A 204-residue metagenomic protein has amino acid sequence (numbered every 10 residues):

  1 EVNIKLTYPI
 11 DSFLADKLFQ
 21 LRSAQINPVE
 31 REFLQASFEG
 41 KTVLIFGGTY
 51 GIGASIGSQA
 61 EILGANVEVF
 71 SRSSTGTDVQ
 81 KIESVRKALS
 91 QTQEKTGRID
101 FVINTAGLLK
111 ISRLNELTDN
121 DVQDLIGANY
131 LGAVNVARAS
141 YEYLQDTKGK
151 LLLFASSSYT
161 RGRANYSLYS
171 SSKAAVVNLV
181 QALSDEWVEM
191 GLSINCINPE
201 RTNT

Functional and structural regions predicted by a protein language model:
E1-Q35: Conserved alpha/beta core of the MobA/IspD/sugar-nucleotide pyrophosphorylase nucleotidyltransferase superfamily
T49: Conserved glycine-rich cofactor-binding loop
R113-L114, D121-Q123: Substrate-binding pocket helix/loop in short-chain dehydrogenase/reductase
N115, R161-S167, E189: Active-site loop immediately N-terminal to the catalytic Tyr-X3-Lys motif of short-chain dehydrogenase/reductase
A137, S172: Active-site helix of classical SDR
E142, D185-E186: Alpha-helical segment proximal to the catalytic Tyr-Lys
S156: Residue(s) in the substrate-gating loop at a strand-loop-helix junction that position the organic substrate next
